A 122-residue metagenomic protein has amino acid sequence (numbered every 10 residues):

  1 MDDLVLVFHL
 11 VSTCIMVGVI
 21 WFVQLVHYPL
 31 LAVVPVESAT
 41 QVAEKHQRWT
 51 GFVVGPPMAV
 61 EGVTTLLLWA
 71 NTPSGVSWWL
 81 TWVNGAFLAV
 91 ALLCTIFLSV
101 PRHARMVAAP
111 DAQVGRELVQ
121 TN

Functional and structural regions predicted by a protein language model:
M1, T50-V53, V76, L80 (+2 more regions): Amphipathic, non-membrane alpha-helical segments in soluble helical-bundle scaffolds
M1-H9, W69-L80: Helix-coil boundary and interhelical linker segments in multi-pass alpha-helical membrane proteins
D2-V60, A104-V119: Interfacial loop at the N-terminal end of multi-pass membrane proteins
S12-V19, V60-N71, N84-C94, L98: Membrane-embedded alpha-helical transmembrane segments of multi-pass integral membrane proteins
V17, K45, T65, G75-W78: Acidic, low-complexity intrinsically disordered regions
P35, N71-S74, C94, P110: Short coil/turn residues that cap or connect secondary-structure elements
T64-G75, V114-N122: Alpha-helical membrane-embedding segments and immediately adjacent membrane-interface amphipathic helices
A86-N122: A mid-sequence interfacial segment
